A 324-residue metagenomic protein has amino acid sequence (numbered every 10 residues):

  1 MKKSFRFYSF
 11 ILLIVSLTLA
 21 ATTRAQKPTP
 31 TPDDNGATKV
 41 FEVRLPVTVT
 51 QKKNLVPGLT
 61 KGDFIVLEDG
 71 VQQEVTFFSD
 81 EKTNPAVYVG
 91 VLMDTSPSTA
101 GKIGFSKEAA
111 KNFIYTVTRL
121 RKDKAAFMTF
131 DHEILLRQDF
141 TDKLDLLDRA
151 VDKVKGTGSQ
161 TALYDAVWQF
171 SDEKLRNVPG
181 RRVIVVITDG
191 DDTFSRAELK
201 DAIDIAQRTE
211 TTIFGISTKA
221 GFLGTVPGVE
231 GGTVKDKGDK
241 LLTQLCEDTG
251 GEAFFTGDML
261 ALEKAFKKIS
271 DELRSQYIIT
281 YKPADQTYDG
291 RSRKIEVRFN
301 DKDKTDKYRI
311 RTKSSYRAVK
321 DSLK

Functional and structural regions predicted by a protein language model:
M1-I11: Bacterial N-terminal signal peptides that target proteins for export
K3, A21-A25: Intrinsically disordered, low-complexity regions enriched in serine, threonine, proline and polar/charged residues
S9-A20: Bacterial N-terminal signal peptides
R24-K324: Scaffold/interface architecture of coatomer-like assemblies
